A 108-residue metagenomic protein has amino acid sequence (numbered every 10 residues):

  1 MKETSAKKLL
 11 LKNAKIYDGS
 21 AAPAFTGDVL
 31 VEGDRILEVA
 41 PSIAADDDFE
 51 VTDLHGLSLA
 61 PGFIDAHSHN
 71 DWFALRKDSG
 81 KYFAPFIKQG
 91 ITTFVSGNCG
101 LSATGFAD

Functional and structural regions predicted by a protein language model:
K2-L9, I16-G62: Histidine-rich, glycine-flanked metal-binding segment
G27, A74-R76, C99: Hydrophobic alpha-helical membrane-insertion segments
R35, I43, S68-N70, N98-G100: Short glycine-rich, polar/acidic loop-and-turn segments at beta strand-coil junctions
D46, W72-A74, S102-F106: Short active-site-adjacent helix-start/loop capping segments
L57-Y82: Di-metal (Zn2+ and/or Mg2+/Mn2+) metal-binding site signature of metallo-dependent hydrolases with the MBL/beta-CASP
D78-D108: Divalent-metal coordination cores built from histidine and acidic residues
